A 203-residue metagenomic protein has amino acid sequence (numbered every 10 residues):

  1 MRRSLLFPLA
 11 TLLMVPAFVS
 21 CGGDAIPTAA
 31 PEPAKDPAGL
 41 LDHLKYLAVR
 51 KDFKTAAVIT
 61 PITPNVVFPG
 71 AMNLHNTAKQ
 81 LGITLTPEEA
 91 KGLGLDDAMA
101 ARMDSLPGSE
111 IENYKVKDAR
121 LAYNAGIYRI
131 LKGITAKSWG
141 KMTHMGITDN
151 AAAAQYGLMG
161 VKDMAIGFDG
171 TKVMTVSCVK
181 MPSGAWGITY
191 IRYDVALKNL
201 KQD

Functional and structural regions predicted by a protein language model:
M1-L9: Bacterial N-terminal signal peptides that target proteins for export
C21-F53, V58, N65-M72, N76-T84: Short, low-complexity N-terminal intrinsically disordered segments enriched in polar/charged residues
V58-A152: Short solvent-exposed beta->alpha transition segments
R129-A151, D163-D203: Short beta-strand edge/turn micro-motifs at domain boundaries
Q155: Active-site-flanking ligand-binding surface segments in enzyme catalytic domains
L158-G160: Proteolytic processing hotspots in large secreted/extracellular or virion-associated proteins and select intracellular
